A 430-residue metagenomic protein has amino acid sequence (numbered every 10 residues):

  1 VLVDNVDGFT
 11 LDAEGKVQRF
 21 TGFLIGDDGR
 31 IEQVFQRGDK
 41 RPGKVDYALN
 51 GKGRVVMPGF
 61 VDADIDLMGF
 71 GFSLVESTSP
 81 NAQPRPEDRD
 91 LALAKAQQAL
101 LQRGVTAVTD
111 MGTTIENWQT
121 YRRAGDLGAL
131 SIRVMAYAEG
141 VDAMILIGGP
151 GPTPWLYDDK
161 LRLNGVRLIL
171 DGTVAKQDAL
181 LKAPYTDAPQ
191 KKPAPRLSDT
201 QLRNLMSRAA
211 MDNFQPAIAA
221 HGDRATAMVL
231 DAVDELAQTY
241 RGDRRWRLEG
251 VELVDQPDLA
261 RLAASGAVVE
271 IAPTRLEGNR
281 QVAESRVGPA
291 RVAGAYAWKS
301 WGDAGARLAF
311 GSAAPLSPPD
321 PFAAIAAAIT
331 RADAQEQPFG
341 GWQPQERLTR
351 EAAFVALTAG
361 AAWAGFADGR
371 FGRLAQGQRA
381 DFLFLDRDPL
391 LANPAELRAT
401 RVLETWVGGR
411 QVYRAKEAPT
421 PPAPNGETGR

Functional and structural regions predicted by a protein language model:
V1-G149, R162-N164, L168-A225, Q238 (+7 more regions): Divalent metal-binding segments
P42-K44, S265, A304: Short, structured coil segments at secondary-structure junctions
L91, M206-I218, R224-W246, G250-V251 (+4 more regions): His/Asp/Glu-enriched, well-ordered alpha-helical/loop segment that forms or immediately abuts the divalent-metal
A143-L156, E270-I271: Substrate-binding cleft/loops of secretory-pathway carbohydrate-active enzymes
P154-W155, A392-L397: Short proline/glycine-enriched turn/loop segments at secondary-structure junctions
L156, A263-G266: Structural alpha-helical segments in enzyme catalytic/regulatory domains
A364, R370, R387-P394, R410 (+2 more regions): C-terminal functional module detector
